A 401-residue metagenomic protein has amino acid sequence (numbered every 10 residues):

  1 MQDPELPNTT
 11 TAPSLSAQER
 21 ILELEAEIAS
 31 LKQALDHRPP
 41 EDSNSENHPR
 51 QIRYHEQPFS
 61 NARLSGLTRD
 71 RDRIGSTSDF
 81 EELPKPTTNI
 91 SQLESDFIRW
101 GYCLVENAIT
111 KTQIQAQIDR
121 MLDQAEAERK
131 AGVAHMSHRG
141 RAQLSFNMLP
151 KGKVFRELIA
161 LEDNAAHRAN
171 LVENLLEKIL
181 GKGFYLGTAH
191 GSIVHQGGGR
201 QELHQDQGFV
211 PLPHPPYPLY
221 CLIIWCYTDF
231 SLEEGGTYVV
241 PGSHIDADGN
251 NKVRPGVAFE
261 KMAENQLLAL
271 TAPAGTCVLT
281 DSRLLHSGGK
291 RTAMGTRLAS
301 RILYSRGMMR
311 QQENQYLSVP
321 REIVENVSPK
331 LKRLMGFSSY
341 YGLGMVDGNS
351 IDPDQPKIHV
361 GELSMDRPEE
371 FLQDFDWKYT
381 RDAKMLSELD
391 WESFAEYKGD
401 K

Functional and structural regions predicted by a protein language model:
E25, P39-W100, E106-L203, G208-F209 (+1 more regions): Non-heme Fe(II)-dependent double-stranded beta-helix
L31, D246-K252, G256-L279, R283 (+2 more regions): Conserved double-stranded beta-helix
T188-G191, I223-W225, S300-Y304: A structural signal for short, well-ordered beta-strand segments
G199-A269, M309-V319: Catalytic core of non-heme Fe(II) oxygenases with the double-stranded beta-helix
Q201-G208, L285-G288, I302: Histidine-centered catalytic micro-motifs
